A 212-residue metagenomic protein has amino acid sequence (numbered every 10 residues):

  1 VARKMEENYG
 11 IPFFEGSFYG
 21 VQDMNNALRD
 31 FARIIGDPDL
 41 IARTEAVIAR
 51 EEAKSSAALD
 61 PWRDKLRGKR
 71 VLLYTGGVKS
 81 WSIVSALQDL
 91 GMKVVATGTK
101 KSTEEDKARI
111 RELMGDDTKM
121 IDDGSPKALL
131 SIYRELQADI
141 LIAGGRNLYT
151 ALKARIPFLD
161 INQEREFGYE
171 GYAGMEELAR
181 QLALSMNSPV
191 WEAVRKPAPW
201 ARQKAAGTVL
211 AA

Functional and structural regions predicted by a protein language model:
V1-A212: An N-terminal assembly and electron-transfer interface module characteristic of large anaerobic redox and radical
